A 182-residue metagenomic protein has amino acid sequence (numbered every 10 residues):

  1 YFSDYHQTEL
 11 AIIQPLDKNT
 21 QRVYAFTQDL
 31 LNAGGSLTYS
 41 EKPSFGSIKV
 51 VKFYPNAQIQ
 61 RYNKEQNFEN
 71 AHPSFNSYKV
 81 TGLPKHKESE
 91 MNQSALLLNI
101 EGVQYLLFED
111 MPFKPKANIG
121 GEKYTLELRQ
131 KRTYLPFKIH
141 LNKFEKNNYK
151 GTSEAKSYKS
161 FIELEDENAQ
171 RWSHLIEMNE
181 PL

Functional and structural regions predicted by a protein language model:
Y1-L182: Soluble non-transmembrane domains of integral membrane proteins
